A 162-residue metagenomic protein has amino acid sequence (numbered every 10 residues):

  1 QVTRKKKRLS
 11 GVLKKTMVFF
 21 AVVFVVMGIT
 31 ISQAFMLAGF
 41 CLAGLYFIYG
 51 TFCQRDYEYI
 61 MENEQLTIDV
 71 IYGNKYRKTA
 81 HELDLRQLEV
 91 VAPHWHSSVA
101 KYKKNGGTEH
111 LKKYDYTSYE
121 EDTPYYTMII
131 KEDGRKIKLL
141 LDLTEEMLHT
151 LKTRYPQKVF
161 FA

Functional and structural regions predicted by a protein language model:
Q1-F20: N-terminal membrane-targeting/pre-transmembrane regions
K5-L9, L42-E64: Transmembrane-cytosolic junction motif
V26-L37: Transmembrane helix interruption/hinge and helix-loop junction motifs
E62-A80: Membrane-cytosol interface motif
K78-R86, I137-L143: Short amphipathic beta-strand/extended segments with alternating polar/hydrophobic composition
A80-A100: Structured surface patches comprising rigid loops and adjacent beta-strands/short helices at the edges of well-ordered
K101-T117: Charged, amphipathic alpha-helical segments
K112-A162: A membrane-cytosol interface segment of integral membrane proteins
